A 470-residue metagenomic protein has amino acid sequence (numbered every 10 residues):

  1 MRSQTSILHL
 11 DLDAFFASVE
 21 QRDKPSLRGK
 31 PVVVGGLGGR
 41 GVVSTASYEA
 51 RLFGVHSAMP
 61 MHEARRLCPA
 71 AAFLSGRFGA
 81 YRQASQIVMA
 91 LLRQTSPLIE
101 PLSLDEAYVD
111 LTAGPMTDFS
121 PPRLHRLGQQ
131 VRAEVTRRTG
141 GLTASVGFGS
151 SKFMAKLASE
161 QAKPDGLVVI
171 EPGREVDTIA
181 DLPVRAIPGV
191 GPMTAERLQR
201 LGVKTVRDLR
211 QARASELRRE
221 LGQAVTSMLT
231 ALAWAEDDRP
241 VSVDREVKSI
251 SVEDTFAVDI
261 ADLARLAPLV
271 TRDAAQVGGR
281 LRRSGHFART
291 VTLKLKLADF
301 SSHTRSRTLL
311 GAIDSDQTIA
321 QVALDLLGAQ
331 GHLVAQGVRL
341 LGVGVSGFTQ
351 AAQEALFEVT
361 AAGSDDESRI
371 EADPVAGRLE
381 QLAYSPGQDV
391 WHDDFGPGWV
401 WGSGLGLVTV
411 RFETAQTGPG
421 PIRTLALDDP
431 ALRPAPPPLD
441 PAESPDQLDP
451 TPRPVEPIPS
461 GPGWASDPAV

Functional and structural regions predicted by a protein language model:
M1-S227, G279, I370-E371, A376 (+2 more regions): Gly/Gly-Pro- and Ser/Thr-rich, intrinsically disordered tail segments characteristic of DNA damage-repair and tolerance
R2, A186, E196-L340, V345-E358 (+1 more regions): DNA-contacting surface of Y-family translesion DNA polymerases
E49, D299-S301, L309-L310, G406-T409 (+1 more regions): Short, surface-exposed beta-strand-loop junctions and turns on beta-sheet-rich folds
L102-E106, F148-K152, H286-T290, V338-L340 (+1 more regions): Short Gly/Ser/Thr- and Asp/Glu-enriched loop/turn motifs at secondary-structure junctions
S150, G202, R307-L309, G404-L405 (+2 more regions): A short beta-strand motif that forms part of the nucleic acid-binding face of small beta-barrel RNA-binding folds
L356-D389, P441-R453, P459: Mixed-charge, Lys/Arg-rich low-complexity intrinsically disordered regions
D366-R411, T417, P421-T424: C-terminal accessory/binding modules appended to enzymatic or scaffolding proteins
R411-V470: Intrinsically disordered, low-complexity linker and terminal regions at domain boundaries
